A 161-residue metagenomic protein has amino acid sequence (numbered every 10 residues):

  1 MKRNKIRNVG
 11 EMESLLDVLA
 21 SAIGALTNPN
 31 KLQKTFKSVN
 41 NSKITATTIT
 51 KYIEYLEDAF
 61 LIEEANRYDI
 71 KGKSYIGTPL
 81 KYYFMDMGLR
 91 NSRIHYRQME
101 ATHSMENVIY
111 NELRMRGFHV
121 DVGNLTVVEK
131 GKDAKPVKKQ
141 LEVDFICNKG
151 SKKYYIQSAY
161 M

Functional and structural regions predicted by a protein language model:
M1-D58, E64-A65: Conserved helicase/translocase motor-coupling segment
T48-M161: A cross-kingdom feature that marks ATP-driven nucleic-acid transaction machinery
